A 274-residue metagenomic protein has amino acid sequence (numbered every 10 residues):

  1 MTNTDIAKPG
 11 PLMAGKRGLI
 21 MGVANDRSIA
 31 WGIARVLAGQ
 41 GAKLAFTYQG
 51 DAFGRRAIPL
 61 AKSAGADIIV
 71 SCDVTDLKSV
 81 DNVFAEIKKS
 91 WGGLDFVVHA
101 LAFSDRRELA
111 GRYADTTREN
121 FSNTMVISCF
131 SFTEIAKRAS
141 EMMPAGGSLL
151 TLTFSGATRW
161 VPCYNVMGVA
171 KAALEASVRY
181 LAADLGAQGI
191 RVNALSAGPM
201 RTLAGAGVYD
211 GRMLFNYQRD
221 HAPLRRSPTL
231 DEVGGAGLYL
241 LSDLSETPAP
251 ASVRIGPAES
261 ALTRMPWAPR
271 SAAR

Functional and structural regions predicted by a protein language model:
T2-N120, G207: Short-chain dehydrogenase/reductase
I6, R159, G237-L238, A249-G256: Short C-terminal tail/terminal secondary-structure segment of NAD(P)H-dependent dehydrogenase/reductase domains
I20, V98, L150, V192-L195 (+2 more regions): Hydrophobic structural elements of the Rossmann-like NAD(P)H-binding subdomain that define the short-chain
G22-I29, A102-E141, A145-Q188, P199-R201 (+2 more regions): Catalytic loop of short-chain dehydrogenase/reductase
L37, L185, L240: Aromatic pocket-lining residues of Rossmann-like dinucleotide-binding sites
I58, A187, A197-A222: A glycine/serine/threonine-rich, flexible loop-to-helix segment that serves as the NAD(P) cofactor-binding "lid"
F130, A194, N216-P248: C-terminal helical subdomain
S252-R254, S260-R274: Low-acidity, Ser/Thr- and Arg-rich intrinsically disordered low-complexity segments
